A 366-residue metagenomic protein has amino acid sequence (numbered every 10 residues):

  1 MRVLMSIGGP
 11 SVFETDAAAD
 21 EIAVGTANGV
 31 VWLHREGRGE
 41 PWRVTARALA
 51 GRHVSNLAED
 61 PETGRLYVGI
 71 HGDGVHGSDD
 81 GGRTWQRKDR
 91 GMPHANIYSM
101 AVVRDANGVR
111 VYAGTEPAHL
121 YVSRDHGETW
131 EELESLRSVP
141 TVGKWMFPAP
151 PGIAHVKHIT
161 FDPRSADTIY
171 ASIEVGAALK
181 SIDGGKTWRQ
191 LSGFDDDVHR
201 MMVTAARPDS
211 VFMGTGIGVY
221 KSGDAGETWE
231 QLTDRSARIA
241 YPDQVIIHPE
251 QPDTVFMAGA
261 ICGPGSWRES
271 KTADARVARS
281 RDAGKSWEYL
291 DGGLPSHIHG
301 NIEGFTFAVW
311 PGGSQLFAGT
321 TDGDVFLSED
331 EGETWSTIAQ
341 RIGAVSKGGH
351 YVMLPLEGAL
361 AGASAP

Functional and structural regions predicted by a protein language model:
M1-P366: Extracellular glycan-interacting surfaces
